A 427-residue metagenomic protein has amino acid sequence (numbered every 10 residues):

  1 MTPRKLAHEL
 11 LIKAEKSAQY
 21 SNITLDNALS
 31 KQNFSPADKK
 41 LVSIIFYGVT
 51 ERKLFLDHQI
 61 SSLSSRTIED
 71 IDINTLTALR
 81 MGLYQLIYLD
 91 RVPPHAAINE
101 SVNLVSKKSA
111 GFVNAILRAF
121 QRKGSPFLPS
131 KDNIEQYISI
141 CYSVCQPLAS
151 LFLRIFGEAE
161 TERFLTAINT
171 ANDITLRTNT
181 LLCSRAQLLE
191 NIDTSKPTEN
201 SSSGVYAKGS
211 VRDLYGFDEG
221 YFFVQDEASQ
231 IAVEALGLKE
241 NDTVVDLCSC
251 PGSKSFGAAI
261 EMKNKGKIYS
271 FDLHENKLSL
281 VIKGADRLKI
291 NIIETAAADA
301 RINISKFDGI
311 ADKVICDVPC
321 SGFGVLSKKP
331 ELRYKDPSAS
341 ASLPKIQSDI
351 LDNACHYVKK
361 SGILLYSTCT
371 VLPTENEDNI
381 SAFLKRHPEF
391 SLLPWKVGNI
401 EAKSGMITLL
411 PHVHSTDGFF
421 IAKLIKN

Functional and structural regions predicted by a protein language model:
M1-N427: S-adenosylmethionine
